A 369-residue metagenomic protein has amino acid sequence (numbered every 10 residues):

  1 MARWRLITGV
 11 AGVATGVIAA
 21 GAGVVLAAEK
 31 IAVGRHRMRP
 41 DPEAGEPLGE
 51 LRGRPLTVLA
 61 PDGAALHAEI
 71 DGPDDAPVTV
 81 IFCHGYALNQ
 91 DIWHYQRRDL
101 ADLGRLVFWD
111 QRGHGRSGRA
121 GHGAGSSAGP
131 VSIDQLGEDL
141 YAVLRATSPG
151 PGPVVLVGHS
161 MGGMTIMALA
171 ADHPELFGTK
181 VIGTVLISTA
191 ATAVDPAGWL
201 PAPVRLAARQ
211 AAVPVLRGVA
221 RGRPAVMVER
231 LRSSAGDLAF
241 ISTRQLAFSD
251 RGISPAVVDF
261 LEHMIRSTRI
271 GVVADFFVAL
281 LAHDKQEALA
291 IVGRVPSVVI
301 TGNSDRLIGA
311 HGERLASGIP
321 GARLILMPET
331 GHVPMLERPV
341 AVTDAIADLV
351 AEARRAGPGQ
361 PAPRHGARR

Functional and structural regions predicted by a protein language model:
A2-A32: Hydrophobic alpha-helical topogenic segments used for membrane insertion/localization
A64-G123, M164: Conserved HGGG/HGGXW glycine-rich cap/lid loop of the alpha/beta-hydrolase fold
Q111-T165, A171-F177, W199: Active-site loop/oxyanion-hole signature of alpha/beta-hydrolase fold enzymes
A171, E175-M227: Flexible "cap/lid" loop of the alpha/beta hydrolase fold
R221-I291: Conserved alpha/beta-hydrolase catalytic His-Asp/Glu region
V292-G293, V299-T301: Short beta-strand/loop motif that positions the catalytic acidic residue of the alpha/beta-hydrolase fold
R306-H311: Conserved alpha/beta-hydrolase "acid-adjacent" motif
G318-R369: Catalytic active-site module of serine/aspartate enzymes centered on a nucleophile-bearing elbow/loop
